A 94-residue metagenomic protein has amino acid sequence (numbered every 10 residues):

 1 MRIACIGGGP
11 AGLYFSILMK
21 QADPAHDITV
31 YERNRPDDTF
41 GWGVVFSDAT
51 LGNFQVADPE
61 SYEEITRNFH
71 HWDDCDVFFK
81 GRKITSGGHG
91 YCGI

Functional and structural regions predicted by a protein language model:
M1-A11: Beta1/beta-strand and adjacent pyrophosphate-binding region of the FAD-binding site in flavoprotein oxidoreductases
M1-I3, I17, F46-T50: N-terminal start-of-chain detector that recognizes signal peptides and the immediate post-cleavage beginning
A4-I6, L18-W42: Glycine-rich FAD pyrophosphate-binding loop
G8-G9, N34-P36, E63-T66: Generic detection of intrinsically disordered/low-complexity segments and helix-coil linkers/edges
G8-P10, P24, N53-A57: A short linear-motif detector with a strong N-terminal bias
Y14: Short alpha-helical segment within the catalytic ATP-binding CA
T39-I94: Active-site-adjacent segment of FAD-dependent monooxygenases/related oxidoreductases
